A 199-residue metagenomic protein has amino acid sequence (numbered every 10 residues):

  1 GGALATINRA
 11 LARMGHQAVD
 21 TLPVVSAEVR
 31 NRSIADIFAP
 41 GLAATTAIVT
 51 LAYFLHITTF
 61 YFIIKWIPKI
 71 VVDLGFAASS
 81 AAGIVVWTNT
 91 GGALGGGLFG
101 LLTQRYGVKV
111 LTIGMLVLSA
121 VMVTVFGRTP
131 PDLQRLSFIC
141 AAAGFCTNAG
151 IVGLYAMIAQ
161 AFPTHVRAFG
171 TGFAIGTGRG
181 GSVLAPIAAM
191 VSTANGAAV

Functional and structural regions predicted by a protein language model:
G1-T45: Intracellular cytosolic loops and amphipathic helices of Major Facilitator Superfamily
F38-G97: Extracytoplasmic gate region of multi-pass secondary transporters
G96-G107: Helix-to-loop junctions at the C-terminal end of transmembrane segments in multipass secondary transporters
V110-T124: Structural signature of the two symmetry-related core transmembrane helices
R128-F138, G196: Helix-loop junctions at membrane interfaces in 12-TM secondary transporters
R135-A149: Hydrophobic core of transmembrane alpha-helices in multi-pass small-molecule transporters, especially MFS/SLC-type
N148-F162: Intracellular juxtamembrane helix-capping segments at the cytosolic ends of symmetry-related transmembrane helices
T193-V199: A membrane-interface helix-boundary motif in multi-pass transporters
